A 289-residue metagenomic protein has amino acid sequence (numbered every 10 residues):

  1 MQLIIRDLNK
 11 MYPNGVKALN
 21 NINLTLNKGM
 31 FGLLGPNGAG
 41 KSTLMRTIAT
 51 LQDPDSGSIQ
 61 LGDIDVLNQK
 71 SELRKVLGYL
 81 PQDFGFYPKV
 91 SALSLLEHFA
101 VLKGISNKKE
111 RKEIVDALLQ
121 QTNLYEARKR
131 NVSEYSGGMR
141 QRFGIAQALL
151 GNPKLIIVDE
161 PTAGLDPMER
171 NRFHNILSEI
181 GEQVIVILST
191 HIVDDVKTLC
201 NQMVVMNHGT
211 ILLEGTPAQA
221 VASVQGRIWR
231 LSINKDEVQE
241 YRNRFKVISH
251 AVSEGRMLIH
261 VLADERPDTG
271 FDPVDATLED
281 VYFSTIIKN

Functional and structural regions predicted by a protein language model:
M1-L3, K288-N289: Short, Lys/Arg-enriched, disordered terminal segments
Q2-I5, K10-N201, V205-N207: ABC transporter nucleotide-binding domains
V16, M30-G32, E237-Q239, E265-P267 (+1 more regions): Residues that cap or initiate secondary-structure elements
N27-G29, G151, G181-V184, N243-V247 (+1 more regions): Short glycine/proline-enriched coil/turn segments at helix->beta-strand junctions
G78, G104, Q225, I286-I287: A generic structural signal for secondary-structure junctions that act as hinges or helix/strand caps at the edges
S91, T216, V274-T277: Short loop/turn segments at beta->alpha junctions
R172-H260: ABC transporter nucleotide-binding domain
S249-N289: C-terminal coupling/interaction segments
